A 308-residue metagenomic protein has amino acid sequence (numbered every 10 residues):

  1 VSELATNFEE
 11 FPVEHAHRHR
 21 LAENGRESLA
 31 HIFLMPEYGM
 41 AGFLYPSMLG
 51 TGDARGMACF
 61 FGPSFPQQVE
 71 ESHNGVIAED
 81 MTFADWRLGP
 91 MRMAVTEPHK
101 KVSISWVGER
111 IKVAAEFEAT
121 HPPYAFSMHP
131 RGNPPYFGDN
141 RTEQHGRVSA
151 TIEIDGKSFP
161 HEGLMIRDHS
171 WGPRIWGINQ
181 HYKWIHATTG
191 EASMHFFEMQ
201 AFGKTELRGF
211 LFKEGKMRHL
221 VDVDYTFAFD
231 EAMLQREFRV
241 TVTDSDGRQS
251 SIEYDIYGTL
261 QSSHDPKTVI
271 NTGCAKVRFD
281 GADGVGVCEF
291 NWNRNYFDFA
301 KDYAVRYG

Functional and structural regions predicted by a protein language model:
V1-G308: Structured soluble/peripheral alpha/beta segments that form catalytic or ligand/cofactor-binding pockets
